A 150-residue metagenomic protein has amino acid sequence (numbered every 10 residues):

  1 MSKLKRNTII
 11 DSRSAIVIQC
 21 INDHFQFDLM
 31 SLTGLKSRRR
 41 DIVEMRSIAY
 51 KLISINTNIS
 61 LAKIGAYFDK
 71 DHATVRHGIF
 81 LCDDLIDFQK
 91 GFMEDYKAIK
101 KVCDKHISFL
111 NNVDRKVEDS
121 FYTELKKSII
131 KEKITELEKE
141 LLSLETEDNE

Functional and structural regions predicted by a protein language model:
I18, S60-L61: Helix-turn-helix DNA-binding elements, focusing on the entry/boundary residues of the two helices that contact DNA
D23-R46, K70: Short, Lys/Arg-enriched anionic-surface-contact patches
V43-I59: Short, amphipathic alpha-helical "recognition" segments used to contact nucleic acids or chromatin
S54, I79, I86: DNA major-groove recognition helix of helix-turn-helix
A62-Y67: Short alpha-helical "recognition helix" segments of helix-turn-helix
D71-R76: Helix-turn-helix DNA-binding helix
I86-V113: Short Lys/Arg-enriched helix C-cap and helix-to-coil transition segments that create basic nucleic-acid-contact patches
R115-E150: Short, low-complexity, charged amphipathic interaction modules
